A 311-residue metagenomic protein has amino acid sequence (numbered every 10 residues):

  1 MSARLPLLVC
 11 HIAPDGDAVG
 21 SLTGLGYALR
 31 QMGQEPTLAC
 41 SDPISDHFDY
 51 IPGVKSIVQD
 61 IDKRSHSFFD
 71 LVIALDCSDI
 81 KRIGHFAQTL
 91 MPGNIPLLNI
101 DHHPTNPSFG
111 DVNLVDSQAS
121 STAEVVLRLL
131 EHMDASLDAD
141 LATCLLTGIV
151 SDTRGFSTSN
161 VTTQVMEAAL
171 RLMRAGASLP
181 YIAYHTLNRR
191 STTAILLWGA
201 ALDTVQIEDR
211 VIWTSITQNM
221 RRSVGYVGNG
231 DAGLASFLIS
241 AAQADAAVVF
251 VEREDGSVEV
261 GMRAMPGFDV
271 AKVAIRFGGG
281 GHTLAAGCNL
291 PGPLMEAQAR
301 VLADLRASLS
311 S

Functional and structural regions predicted by a protein language model:
S2-I12, A18-D49, R64-L71, S151-S310: Hydrophobic helix-and-loop "lid/oligomerization" segment in the mid-to-C-terminal part of catalytic domains
L8, L38-C40, N99-I100, L137-A139: General beta-strand structural signal in soluble alpha/beta enzymes
G20, Y50-P52, F86, F109-V112 (+1 more regions): Short acidic, glycine/serine/threonine-rich loops at helix termini
L25-G26, T89-P92, V115-D116, E167: Glycine-rich, phosphate-binding/catalytic loops in enzymes
G53-I57, P92, V115-Q118, M265-P266: Short, hinge-like loop/turn segments at secondary-structure boundaries
I57-G110: Active-site cofactor/cluster-binding pocket
I100-A168: Short alpha-helices
